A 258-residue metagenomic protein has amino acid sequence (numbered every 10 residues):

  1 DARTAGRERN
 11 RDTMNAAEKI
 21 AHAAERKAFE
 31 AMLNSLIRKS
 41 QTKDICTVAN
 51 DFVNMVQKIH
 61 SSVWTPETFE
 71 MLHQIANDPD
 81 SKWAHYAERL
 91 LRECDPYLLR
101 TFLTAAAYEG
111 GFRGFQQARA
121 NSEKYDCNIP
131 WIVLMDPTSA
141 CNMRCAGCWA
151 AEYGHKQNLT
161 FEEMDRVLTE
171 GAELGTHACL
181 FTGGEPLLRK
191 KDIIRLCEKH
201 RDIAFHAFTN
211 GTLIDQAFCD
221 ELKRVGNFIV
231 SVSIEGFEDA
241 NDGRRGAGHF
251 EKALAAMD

Functional and structural regions predicted by a protein language model:
D1-T13: Short, Lys/Arg-enriched N-terminal segments with co-localized hydrophobic residues within the first ~10-30 amino acids
D12-I45: Non-catalytic protein-protein interaction scaffold segments in large eukaryotic complex-forming proteins
K39, N50-A87: N-terminal accessory interaction module
D80-L134: N-terminal [4Fe-4S]-dependent radical SAM core
D126-N128, I132-E162: Canonical Radical SAM [4Fe-4S] cluster-binding loop centered on the CxxxCxxC motif and its immediate flanking residues
F161-F181, R189-D258: Radical SAM/AdoMet-radical enzyme domain recognition
